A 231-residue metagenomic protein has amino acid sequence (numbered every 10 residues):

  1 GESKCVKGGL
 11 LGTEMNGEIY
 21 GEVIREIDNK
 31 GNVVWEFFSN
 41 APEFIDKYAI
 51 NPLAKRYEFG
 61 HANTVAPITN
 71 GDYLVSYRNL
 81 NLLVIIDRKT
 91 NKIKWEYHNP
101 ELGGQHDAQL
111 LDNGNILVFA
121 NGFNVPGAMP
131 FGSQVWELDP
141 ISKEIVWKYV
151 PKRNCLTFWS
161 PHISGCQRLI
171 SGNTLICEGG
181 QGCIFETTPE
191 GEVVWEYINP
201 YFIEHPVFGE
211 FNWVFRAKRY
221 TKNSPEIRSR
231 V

Functional and structural regions predicted by a protein language model:
G1-V231: Histidine-/acidic-rich catalytic cores in large beta-rich domains
